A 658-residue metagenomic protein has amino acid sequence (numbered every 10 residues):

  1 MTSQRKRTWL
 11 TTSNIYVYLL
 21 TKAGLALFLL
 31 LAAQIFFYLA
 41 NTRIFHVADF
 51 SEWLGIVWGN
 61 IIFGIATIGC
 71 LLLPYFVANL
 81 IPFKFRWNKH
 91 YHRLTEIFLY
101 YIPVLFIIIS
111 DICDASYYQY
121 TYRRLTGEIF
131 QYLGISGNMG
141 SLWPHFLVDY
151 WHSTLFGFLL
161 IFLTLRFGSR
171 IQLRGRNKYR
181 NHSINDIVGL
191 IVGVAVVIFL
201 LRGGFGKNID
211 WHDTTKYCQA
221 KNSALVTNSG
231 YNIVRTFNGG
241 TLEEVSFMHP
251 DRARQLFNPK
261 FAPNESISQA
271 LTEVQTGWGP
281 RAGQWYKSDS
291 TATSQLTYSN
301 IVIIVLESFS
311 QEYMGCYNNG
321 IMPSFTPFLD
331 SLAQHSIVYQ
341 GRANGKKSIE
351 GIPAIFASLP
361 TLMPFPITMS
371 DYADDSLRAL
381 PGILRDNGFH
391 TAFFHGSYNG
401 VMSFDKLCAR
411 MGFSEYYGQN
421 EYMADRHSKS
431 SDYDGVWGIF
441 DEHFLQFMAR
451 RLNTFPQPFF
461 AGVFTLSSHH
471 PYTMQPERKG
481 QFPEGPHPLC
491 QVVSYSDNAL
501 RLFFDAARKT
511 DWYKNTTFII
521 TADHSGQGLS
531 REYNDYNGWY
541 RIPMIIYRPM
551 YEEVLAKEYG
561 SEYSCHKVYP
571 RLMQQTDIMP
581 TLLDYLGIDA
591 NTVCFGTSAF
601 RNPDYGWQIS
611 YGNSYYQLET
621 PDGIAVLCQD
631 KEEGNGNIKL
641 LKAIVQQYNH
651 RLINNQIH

Functional and structural regions predicted by a protein language model:
T2-S246: Transmembrane and membrane-interface helices of multi-pass, inner-membrane envelope-modifying transferases
S3-R5, F167-L173, S299, G480 (+4 more regions): Hydrophobic transmembrane signal anchors and adjacent membrane-proximal interface regions, especially in viral
N60, G64, L142, R166 (+9 more regions): Residues that form generic nucleotide/phosphate-binding pockets
N79-I81, H487, W539-Y540, T620: Short alpha-helical linear motifs
I81-H92, Y122-S136, G140, P144 (+9 more regions): Short amphipathic alpha-helical patches
G203-C594, R601-P603, S610-N613: Soluble catalytic regions of membrane-associated enzymes that act on cell-envelope and secretory-pathway components
A590-H658: Phosphate/adenylate-binding glycine loop and adjacent helical scaffold
